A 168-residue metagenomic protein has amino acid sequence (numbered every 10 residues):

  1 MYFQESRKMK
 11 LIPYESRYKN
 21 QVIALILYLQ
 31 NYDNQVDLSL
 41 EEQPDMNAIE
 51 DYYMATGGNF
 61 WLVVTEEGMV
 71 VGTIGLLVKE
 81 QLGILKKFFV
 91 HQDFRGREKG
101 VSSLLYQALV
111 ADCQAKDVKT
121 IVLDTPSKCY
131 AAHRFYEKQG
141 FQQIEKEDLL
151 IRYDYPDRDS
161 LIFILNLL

Functional and structural regions predicted by a protein language model:
M1-E5: N-terminal amphipathic/basic-hydrophobic helices that include classical n-h-c signal peptides and signal-anchor
K8-K10: Extreme N-terminal starter segment of soluble prokaryotic enzymes
P13-K87, H91-D93, Y106-Q107, D112 (+2 more regions): Acetyl-CoA-dependent GNAT
Y28, K119-V122, P126-Y130, R134-L168: C-terminal "cap" of GNAT-fold acetyltransferases
L38, R97-E98, Q114-A115, T120-I121: A generic structural signal for short
M69, H91-Q107, K116, S127-H133 (+1 more regions): Conserved glycine-rich acetyl-CoA-binding loop
